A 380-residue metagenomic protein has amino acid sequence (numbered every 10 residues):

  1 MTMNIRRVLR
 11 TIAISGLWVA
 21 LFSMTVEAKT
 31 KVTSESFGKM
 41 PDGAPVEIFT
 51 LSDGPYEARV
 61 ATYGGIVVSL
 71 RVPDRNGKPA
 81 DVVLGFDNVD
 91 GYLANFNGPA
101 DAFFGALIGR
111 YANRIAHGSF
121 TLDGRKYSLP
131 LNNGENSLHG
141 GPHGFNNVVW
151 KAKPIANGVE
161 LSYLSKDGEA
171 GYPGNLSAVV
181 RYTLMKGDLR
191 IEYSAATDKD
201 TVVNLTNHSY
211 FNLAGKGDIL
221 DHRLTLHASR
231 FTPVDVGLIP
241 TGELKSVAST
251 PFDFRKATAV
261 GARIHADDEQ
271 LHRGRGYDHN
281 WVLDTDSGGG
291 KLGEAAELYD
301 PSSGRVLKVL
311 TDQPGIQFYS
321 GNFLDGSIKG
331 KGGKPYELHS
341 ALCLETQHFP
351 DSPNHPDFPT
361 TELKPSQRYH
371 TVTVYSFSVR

Functional and structural regions predicted by a protein language model:
M1-T2, T241: N-terminal amphipathic/basic-hydrophobic helices that include classical n-h-c signal peptides and signal-anchor
T2-S15: Bacterial N-terminal signal peptides that target proteins for export
V19-E27: C-terminal segment of classical bacterial N-terminal signal peptides
K29-R380: An exposed, glycine/acidic-rich loop-and-rim segment of catalytic or binding clefts
